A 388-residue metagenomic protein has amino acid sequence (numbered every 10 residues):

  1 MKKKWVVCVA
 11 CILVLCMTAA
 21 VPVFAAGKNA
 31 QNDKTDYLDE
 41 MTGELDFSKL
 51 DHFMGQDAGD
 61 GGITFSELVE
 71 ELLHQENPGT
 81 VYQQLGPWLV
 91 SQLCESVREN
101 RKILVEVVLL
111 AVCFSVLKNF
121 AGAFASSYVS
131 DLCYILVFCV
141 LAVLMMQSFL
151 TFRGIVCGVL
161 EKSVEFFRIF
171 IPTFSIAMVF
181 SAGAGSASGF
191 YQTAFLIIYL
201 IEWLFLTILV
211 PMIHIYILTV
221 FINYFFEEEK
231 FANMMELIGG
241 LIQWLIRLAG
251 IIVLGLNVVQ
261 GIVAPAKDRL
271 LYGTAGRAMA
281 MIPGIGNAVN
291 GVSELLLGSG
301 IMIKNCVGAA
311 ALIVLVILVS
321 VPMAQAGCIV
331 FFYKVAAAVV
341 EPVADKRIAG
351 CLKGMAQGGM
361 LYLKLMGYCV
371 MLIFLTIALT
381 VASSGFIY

Functional and structural regions predicted by a protein language model:
M1-A111, S115-Y134, Q147-K162, F167 (+10 more regions): Gly/Ser-rich, low-complexity
G122-S127, E161, E227-I242, V340-A349: Membrane interface segments of multi-pass transport proteins and intramembrane proteases
L132-V143, S163-P172, L200-L206, L237-I251 (+3 more regions): Small-residue-enriched core segments of transmembrane alpha-helices in multipass membrane transport and channel
I135-S148, F167-A184, L204-M212, Y216 (+1 more regions): Mid-bilayer segments of alpha-helical transmembrane spans in multi-pass integral membrane proteins that mediate
Y191-G255: Loop-centered beta-sheet repeat module
N305-K346: Helical hairpin unit composed of two closely spaced alpha helices linked by a short loop
V343-L363: Interfacial loop-to-transmembrane junctions
